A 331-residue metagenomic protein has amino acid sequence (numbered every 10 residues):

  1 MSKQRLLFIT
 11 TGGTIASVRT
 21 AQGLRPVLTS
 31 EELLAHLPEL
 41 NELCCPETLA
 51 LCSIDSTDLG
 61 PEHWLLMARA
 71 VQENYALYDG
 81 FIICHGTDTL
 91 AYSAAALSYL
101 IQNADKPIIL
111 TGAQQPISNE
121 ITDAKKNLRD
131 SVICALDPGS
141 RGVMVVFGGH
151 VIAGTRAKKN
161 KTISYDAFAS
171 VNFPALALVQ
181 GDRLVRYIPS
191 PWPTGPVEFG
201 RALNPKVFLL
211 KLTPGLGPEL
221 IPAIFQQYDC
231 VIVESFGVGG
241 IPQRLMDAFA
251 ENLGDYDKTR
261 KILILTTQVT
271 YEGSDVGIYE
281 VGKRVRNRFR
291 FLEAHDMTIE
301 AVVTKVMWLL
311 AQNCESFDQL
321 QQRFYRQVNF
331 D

Functional and structural regions predicted by a protein language model:
M1-E73, Y271: ATP/NTP phosphate-donor binding region
S2-R5, I9-S17, T29-L40, A153-V238 (+2 more regions): Accessory alpha-helical/coil subdomains and C-terminal extensions that flank or cap enzyme catalytic cores
I9-T11, I83-H85, I109-G112, M144-G148 (+3 more regions): Short beta-strand segments
R19-Q22, A94-A95, E120-D123, A153-K159 (+1 more regions): Short acidic, glycine/serine/threonine-rich loops at helix termini
C84-K106, K158, Q243-E251: Short Gly/Thr/Asp-enriched flexible loops that form oxyanion-binding sites at enzyme active sites
A96-D123, V132-P138, D255-T267: Short, acidic/small-residue loops that bind anionic groups at enzyme active sites
L110-Q180: Internal gly/pro-rich beta-alpha loop/helix module that stabilizes soluble enzyme cofactors or their anionic handles
Q243-D331: ATP/nucleoside-binding phosphotransfer catalytic cores, i.e., glycine-rich phosphate-binding loops
